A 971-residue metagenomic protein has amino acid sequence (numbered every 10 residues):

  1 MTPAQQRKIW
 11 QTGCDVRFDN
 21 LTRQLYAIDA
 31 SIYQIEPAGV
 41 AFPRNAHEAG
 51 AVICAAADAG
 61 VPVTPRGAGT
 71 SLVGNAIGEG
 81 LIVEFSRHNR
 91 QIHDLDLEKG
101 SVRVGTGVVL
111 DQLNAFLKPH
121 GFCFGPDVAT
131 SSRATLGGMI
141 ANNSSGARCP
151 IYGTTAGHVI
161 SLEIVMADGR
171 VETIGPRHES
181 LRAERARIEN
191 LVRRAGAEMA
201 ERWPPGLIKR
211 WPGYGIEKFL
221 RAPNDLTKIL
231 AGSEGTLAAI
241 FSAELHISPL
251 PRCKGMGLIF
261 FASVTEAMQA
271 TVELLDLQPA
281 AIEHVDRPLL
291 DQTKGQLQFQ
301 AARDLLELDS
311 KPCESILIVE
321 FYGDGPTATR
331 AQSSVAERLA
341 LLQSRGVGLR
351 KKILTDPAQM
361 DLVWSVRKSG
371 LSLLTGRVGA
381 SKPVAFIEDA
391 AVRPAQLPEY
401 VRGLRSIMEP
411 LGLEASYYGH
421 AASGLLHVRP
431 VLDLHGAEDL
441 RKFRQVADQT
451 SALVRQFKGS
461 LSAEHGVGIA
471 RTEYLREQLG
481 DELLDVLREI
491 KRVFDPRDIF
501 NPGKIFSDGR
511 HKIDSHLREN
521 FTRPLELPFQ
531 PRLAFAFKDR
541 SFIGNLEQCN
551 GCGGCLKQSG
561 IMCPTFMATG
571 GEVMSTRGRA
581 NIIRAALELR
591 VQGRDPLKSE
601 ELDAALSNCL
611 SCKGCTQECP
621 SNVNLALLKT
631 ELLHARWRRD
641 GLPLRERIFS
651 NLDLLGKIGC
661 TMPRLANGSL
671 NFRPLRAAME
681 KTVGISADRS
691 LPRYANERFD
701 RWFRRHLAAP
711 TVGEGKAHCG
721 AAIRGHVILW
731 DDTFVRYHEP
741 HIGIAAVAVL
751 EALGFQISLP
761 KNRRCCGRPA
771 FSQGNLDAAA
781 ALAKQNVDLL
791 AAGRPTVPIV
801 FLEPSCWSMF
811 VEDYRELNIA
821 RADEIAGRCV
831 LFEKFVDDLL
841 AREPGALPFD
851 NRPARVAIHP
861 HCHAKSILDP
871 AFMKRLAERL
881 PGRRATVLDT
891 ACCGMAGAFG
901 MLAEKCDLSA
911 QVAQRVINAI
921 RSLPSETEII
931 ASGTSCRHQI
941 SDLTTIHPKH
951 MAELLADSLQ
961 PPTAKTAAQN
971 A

Functional and structural regions predicted by a protein language model:
M1-C54, D58, A68-G100, A129 (+7 more regions): N-terminal flexible segment immediately upstream of the FAD-binding catalytic core in FAD-dependent oxidoreductases
K8, S31-V63, L81, F85-V128 (+7 more regions): N-terminal glycine-rich flavin-associated loop
D15-D19, R66, G125-V128, G196-G213 (+11 more regions): Flexible, glycine/charged-enriched surface loops at secondary-structure junctions
S71-G74, T130-G137, I208-G215, F219 (+15 more regions): A glycine-rich phosphate-binding loop feature that marks nucleotide/adenosyl-phosphate handling sites
M139-A141, C149-T155, V159-V366, R402 (+1 more regions): C-terminal substrate-binding/cap subdomain adjacent to the FAD-binding core in PCMH-type and related FAD-linked
A243-L245, M268-T271, L275-S381, A385 (+9 more regions): Terminal amphipathic helices with adjacent charged low-complexity linkers/tails
S381, Q456-L461, G468-N608, L627 (+2 more regions): Ferredoxin-type iron-sulfur electron-transfer modules and their immediate structural context
D495, P502, A626-A971: Iron-sulfur cluster-binding electron-transfer modules in prokaryotic oxidoreductases
